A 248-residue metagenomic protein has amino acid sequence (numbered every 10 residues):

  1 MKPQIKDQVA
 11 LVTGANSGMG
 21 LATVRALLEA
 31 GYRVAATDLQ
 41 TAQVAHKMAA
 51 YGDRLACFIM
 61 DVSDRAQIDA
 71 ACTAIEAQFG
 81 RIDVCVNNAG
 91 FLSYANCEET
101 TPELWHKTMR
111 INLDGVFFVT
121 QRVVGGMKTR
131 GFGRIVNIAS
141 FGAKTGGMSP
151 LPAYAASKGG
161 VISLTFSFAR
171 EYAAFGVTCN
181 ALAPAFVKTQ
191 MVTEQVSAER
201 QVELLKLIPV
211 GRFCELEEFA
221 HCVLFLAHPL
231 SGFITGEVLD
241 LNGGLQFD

Functional and structural regions predicted by a protein language model:
M1-Q4, T145, L224, T235-D248: Short C-terminal tail/terminal secondary-structure segment of NAD(P)H-dependent dehydrogenase/reductase domains
N16-S17: Conserved glycine-rich cofactor-binding loop
N96-C97, L104-H106, V192, L204: Substrate-binding pocket helix/loop in short-chain dehydrogenase/reductase
T120, S157, T165: Active-site helix of classical SDR
G125, F166, R170-E171, G232: Alpha-helical segment proximal to the catalytic Tyr-Lys
S140: Residue(s) in the substrate-gating loop at a strand-loop-helix junction that position the organic substrate next
A173, T178, I234-T235: Short, small/polar-rich loop/turn modules that mediate ligand/substrate recognition or access, typified
